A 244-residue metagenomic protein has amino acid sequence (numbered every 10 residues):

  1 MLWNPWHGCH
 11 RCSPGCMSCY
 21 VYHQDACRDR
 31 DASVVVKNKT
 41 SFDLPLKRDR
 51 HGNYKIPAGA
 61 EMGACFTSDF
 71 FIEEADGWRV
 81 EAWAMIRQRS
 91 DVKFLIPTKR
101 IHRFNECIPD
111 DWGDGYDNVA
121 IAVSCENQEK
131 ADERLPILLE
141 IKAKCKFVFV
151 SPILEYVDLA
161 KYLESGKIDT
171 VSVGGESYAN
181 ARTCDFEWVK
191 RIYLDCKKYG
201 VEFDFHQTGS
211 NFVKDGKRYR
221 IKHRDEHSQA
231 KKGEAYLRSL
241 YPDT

Functional and structural regions predicted by a protein language model:
M1-P5, L154, A160-T244: Auxiliary Fe-S-binding modules of radical SAM enzymes
M1-V119, Q128-A131, V157-I168, R182: Conserved Radical SAM active-site core
M62-A64, F94-I96, V119-V123, K146-V150 (+2 more regions): Hydrophobic faces of well-ordered beta-strands that scaffold small-molecule active sites in alpha/beta enzyme cores
S68, R100-H102, C125-N127, P152-L154 (+2 more regions): Active-site-proximal loop/turn and secondary-structure-junction residues that shape catalytic pockets, frequently
W78-M85, R134-I137, W188-I192: A general structural detector for well-ordered alpha-helical segments in enzyme core domains, enriched
R87-S90, K142, K190, K197: Anion (oxyanion) recognition and catalysis
G115-N118, A122-E126, E226-A235: Acidic, His- and aromatic-enriched active-site or binding-groove loops in soluble protein domains that engage sugars
V123-A131, P136-T170, G175: Histidine/lysine/aspartate-rich catalytic loop segments that bind and position anionic ligands
